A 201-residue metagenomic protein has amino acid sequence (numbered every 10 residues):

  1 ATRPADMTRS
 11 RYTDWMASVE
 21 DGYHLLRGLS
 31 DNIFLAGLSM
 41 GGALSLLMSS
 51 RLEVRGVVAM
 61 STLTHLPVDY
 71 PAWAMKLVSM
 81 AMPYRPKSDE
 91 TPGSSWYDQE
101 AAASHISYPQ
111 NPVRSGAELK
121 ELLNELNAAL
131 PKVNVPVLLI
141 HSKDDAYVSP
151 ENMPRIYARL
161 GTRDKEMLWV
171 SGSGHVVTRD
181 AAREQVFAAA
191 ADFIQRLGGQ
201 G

Functional and structural regions predicted by a protein language model:
R3-L29: Catalytic nucleophile-loop/oxyanion-hole region of alpha/beta-hydrolase and closely related hydrolase-like folds
G37-G41, S45: Gly/Ala-rich beta-loop-alpha elbow adjacent to hydrolase catalytic centers
V58-P67: Active-site nucleophile loop of the alpha/beta-hydrolase fold
P112-A129, V135: Active-site nucleophile elbow and catalytic-triad environment of alpha/beta-hydrolase enzymes
V133, L139-H141, D145: Short beta-strand/loop motif that positions the catalytic acidic residue of the alpha/beta-hydrolase fold
V135, S149-A158, W169: Short alpha-helix in the alpha/beta-hydrolase fold that links the catalytic acid
D144-V148, V176: Acidic catalytic loop of the alpha/beta-hydrolase fold
E166, S171-G201: Catalytic active-site module of serine/aspartate enzymes centered on a nucleophile-bearing elbow/loop
